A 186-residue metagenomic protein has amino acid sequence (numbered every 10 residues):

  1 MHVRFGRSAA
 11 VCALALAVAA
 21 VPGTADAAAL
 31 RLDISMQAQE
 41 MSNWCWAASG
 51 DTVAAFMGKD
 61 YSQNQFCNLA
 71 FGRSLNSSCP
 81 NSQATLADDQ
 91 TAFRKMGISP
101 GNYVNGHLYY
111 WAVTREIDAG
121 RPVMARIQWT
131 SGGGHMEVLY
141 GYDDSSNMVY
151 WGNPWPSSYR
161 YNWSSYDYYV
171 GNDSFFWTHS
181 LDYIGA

Functional and structural regions predicted by a protein language model:
M1-A27: Secretory targeting and sorting signals
L16-V18, L32, Y183: Generic detector of low-complexity/intrinsically disordered segments and short hydrophobic N-terminal stretches
P22, M57-G58, M96-G97: A broad structural signal for alpha-helix termini and local helix breaks/kinks
A28-S74: Active-site nucleophile-adjacent alpha helix/oxyanion-hole segment immediately C-terminal to the catalytic cysteine
A54, Q65-A186: Conserved active-site-adjacent core of cysteine acyl-enzyme catalytic domains
